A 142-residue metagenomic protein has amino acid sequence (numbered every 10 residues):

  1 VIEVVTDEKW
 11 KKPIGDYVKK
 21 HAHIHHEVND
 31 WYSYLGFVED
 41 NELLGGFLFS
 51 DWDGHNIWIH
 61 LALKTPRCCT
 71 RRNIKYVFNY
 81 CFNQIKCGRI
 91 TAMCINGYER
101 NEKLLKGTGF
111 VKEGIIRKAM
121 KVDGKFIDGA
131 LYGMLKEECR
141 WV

Functional and structural regions predicted by a protein language model:
V1-I24: Short amphipathic alpha-helix that is part of the acyltransferase structural core
W31-G45: Conserved beta-hairpin
N41-F47, I57, I127: Glycine-rich phosphate/pyrophosphate-binding loop shared by adenosine-nucleotide-utilizing enzymes
G54-P66, M93: Conserved acetyl-CoA binding element of GNAT-fold acetyltransferases
C69-Y80, E99-G107: Conserved acetyl-CoA-binding loop-helix of GNAT-fold acetyltransferases
N83-C94: Conserved GNAT acetyl-CoA-binding A-motif
A92-E102, A119: Conserved beta-strand-loop-alpha-helix junction that forms the acyl-donor binding cleft
V111-I127: Conserved catalytic-core motifs of GNAT/GCN5-like acyltransferases
